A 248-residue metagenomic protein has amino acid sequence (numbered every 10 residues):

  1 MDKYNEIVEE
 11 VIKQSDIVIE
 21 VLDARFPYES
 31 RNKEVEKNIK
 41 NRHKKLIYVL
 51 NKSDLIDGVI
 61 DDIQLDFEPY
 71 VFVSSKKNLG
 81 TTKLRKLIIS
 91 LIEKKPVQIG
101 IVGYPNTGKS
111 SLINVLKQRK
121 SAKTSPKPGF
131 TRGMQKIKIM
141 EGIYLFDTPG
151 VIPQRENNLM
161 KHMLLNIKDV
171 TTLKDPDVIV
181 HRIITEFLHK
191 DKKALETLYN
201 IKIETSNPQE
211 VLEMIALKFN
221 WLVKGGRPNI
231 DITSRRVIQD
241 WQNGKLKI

Functional and structural regions predicted by a protein language model:
M1-V18, A24-F26, S30-I47, S53 (+1 more regions): Helix-rich effector regions associated with P-loop NTPase G domains
K33-E36, D61-Q64, R85-L87, N114-L116 (+1 more regions): Short, glycine/charged-enriched secondary-structure capping and boundary segments
K44-K45, S53-Y104, S121, W221: Canonical P-loop GTPase G-domain recognition
K76, G80, G103-Y104, G108 (+3 more regions): Short, well-structured alpha-helical patches and their helix-loop capping segments that border functional surfaces
K83, L87, S111, R182 (+1 more regions): Alpha-helical scaffold segments in soluble metabolic enzymes
I88, I92, L116-K120, P128 (+2 more regions): Short, well-ordered alpha-helical segments in soluble proteins
Q98-T124, T148: Glycine-rich phosphate-binding P-loop
